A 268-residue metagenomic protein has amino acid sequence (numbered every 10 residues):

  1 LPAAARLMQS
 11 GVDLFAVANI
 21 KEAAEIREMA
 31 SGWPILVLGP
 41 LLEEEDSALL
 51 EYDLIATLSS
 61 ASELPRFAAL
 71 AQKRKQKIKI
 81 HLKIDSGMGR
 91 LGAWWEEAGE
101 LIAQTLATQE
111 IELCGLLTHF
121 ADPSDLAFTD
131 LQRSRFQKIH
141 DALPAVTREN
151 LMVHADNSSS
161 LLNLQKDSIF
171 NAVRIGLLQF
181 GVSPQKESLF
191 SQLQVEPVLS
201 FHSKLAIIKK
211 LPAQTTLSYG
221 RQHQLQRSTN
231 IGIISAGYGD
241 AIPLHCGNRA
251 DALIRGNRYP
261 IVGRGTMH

Functional and structural regions predicted by a protein language model:
L1-L54, L58-E63, F67, S158-N163: N-terminal active-site wall of soluble small-molecule enzyme domains
L1-S10, L64-K79, S86-P212: Active-site loop/helix belt of alpha/beta enzymes
Q165-D167, L217, L244-G247, R264-T266: Short glycine/proline-enriched turns and hinge-like loops at secondary-structure junctions
V198-N248: Functionally critical, mid-to-C-terminal surface segments that flank or help form catalytic/ligand
L205, R258-I261: Conserved hydrophobic positions within beta-strands
K209-P212, V262-T266: A generic structural motif
G237-D240, R264-H268: Glycine-rich phosphate/pyrophosphate-binding beta-alpha loops
R249-R255: Short conserved beta-strand and strand-loop elements enriched in small hydrophobics with frequent Asp/Gly
